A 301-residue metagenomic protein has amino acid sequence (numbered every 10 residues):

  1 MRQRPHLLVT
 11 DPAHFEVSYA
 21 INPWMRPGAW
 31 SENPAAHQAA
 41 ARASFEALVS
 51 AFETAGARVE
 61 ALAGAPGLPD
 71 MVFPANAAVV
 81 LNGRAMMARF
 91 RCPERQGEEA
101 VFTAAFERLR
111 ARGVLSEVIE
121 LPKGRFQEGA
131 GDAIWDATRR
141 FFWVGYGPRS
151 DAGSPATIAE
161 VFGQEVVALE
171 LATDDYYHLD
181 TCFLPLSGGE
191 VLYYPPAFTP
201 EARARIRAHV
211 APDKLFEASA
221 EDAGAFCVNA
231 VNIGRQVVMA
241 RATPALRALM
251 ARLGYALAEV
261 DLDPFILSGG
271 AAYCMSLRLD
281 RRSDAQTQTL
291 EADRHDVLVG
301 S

Functional and structural regions predicted by a protein language model:
M1-S301: The feature marks the mature, well-folded catalytic cores of soluble enzymes
